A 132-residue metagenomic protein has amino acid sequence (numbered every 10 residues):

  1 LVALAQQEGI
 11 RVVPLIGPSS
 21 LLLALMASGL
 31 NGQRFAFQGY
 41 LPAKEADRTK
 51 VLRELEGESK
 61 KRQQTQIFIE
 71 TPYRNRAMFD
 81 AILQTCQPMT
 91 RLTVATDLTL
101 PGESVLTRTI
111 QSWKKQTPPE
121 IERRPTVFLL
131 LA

Functional and structural regions predicted by a protein language model:
L1-E58: Class I SAM-dependent methyltransferase SAM-binding "motif I" and its flanking Rossmann-like core
K61-A132: A contiguous loop/helix-start segment that scaffolds small-molecule binding in enzyme catalytic cores
